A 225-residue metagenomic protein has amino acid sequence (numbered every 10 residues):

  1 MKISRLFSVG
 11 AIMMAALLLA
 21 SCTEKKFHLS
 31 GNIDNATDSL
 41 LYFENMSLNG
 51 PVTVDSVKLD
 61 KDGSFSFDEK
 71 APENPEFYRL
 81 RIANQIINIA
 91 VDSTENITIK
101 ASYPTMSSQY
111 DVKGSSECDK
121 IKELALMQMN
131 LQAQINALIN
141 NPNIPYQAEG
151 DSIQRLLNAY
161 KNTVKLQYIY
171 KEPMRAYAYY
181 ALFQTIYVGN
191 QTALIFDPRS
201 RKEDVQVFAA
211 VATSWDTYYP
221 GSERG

Functional and structural regions predicted by a protein language model:
M1-A11: Bacterial N-terminal signal peptides that target proteins for export
L17-S21: C-terminal motif of bacterial Sec signal peptides marking the signal peptidase cleavage site
C22-Q167: A non-transmembrane, solvent-exposed segment enriched in polar/low-complexity residues
I139-P142, I169, A212-Y219: A conserved position within tetratricopeptide repeats
D151-S152, Q191-D204: Short coil/turn connectors between adjacent alpha-helices in alpha-solenoid helical repeat scaffolds
N158, Y170-R175: Inter-repeat boundary and helix-capping residues of tandem alpha-helical solenoids
P173-L194: Amphipathic alpha-helical repeat scaffolds of TPR domains
P198-G225: N-proximal helix/coil linker or "cap" segments that precede and/or mark the start of modular domains
